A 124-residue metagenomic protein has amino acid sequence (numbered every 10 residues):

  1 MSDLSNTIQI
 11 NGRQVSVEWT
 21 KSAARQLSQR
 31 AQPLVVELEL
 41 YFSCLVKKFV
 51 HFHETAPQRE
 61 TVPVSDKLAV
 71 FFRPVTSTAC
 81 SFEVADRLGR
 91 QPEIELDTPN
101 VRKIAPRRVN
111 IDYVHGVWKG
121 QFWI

Functional and structural regions predicted by a protein language model:
M1-I124: Domain-level signature for proteins that mediate thiol-based redox and metal-cofactor handling
